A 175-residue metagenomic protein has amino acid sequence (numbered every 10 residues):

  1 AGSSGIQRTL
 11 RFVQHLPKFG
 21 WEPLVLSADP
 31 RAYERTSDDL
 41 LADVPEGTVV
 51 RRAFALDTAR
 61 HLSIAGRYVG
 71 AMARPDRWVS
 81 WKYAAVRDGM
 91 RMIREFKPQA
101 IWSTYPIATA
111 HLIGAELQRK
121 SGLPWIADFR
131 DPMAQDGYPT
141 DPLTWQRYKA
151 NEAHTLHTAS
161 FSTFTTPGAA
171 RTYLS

Functional and structural regions predicted by a protein language model:
A1-F54, F161: N-terminal subdomain of nucleotide-sugar transferases
A28, A55, R130, P167: Cofactor-binding loop segments of dinucleotide-utilizing enzymes, especially the Rossmann-like FAD- and NAD(P)+-binding
R31, S121-I126, A134-H154: Nucleotide-sugar donor phosphate/pyrophosphate-binding loop at the beta->alpha transition of glycosyltransferases
V49-A84: A short, charged, and often flexible helix/loop element on the N-terminal side of the glycosyltransferase catalytic
P75-V86, P98-S121, A127-F129: An aromatic- and histidine-rich active-site surface loop
M92-P98: Glycine-rich phosphate-binding loop signature in dinucleotide/nucleotide-binding domains
Q135, A153-S175: A short, active-site helix/loop in glycosyltransferases that binds the activated sugar's phosphate group
